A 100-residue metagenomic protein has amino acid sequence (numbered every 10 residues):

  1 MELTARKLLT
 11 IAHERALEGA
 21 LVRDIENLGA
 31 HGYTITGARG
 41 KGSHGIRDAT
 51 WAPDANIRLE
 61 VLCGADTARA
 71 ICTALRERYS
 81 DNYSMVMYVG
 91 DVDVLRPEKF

Functional and structural regions predicted by a protein language model:
M1-F100: Positively charged, small/polar-rich N-terminal and surface patches that mediate targeting and assembly and bind
